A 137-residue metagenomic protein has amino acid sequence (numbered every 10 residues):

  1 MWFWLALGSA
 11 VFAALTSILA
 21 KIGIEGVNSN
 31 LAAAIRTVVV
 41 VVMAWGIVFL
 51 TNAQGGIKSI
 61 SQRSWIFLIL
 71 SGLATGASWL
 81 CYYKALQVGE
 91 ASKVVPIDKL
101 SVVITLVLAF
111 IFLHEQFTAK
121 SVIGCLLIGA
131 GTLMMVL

Functional and structural regions predicted by a protein language model:
M1-V11, V27, V40-F67, W79-V88 (+1 more regions): Membrane-interface interhelical linkers
W4, G8-V11, I35-V39, I66 (+3 more regions): Hydrophobic residues within alpha-helical transmembrane segments of multi-pass solute transporters/permease subunits
A10, A14, I18, W45 (+3 more regions): Hydrophobic/small/kink-forming positions within alpha-helical transmembrane segments of polytopic membrane proteins
L15-V39, I57: Juxtamembrane helix-loop-helix junctions in multi-pass membrane proteins
G23, A32, A85, I111-L113: Hydrophobic/aromatic residues within transmembrane alpha-helices of multi-pass small-molecule transporters
L31-V38, L80, Q87-L106: Helix-helix packing/entry segments at the starts of transmembrane helices
A44, K120-V136: Hydrophobic transmembrane alpha-helices of multi-pass small-molecule transport proteins
V102-V122: C-terminal transmembrane-helix exit sites in multi-pass transporters
